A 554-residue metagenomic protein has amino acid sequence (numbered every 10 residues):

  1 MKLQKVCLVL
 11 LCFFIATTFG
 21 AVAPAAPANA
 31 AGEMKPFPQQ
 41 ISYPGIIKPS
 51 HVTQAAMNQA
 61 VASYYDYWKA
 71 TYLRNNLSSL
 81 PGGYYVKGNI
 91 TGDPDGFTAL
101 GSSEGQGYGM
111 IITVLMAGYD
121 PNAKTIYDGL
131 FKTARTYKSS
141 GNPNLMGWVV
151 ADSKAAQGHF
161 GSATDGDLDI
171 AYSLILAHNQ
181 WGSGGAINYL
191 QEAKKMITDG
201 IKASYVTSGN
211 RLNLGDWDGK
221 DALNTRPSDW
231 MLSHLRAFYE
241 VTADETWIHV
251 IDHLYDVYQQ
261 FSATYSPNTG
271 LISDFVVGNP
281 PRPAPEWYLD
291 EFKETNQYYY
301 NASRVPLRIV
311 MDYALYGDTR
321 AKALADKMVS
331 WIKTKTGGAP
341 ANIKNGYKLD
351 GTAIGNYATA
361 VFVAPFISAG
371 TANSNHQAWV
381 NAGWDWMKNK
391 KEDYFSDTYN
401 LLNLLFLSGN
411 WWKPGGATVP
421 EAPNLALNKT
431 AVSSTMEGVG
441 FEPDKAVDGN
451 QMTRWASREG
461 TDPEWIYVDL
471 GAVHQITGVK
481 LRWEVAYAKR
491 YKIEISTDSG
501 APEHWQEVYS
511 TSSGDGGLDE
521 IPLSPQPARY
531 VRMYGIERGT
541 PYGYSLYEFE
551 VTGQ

Functional and structural regions predicted by a protein language model:
M1-L10: Bacterial N-terminal signal peptides that target proteins for export
A16-P27: C-terminal segment of classical bacterial N-terminal signal peptides
N29-A31, W412-K429, T552-Q554: Low-complexity, Pro/Thr/Ser/Gly/Ala-rich linker/spacer regions in secreted, extracellular modular proteins
A31-D66, T71, N75-L77, A99-S103 (+5 more regions): Extended ligand-binding clefts on enzyme/binding-domain cores
S50-Y108, T113-H159: Internal amphipathic alpha-helical repeat/solenoid segments
M110-G118, D169-Q180, S233-A237, L307-A314 (+2 more regions): Short glycine/serine- and small hydrophobic-enriched flexible loop segments
K344, D350-V419: C-terminal functional modules
E421-L425, T435-F441, D448-Y509, S513-Q554: Aromatic, loop-rich ligand-recognition surfaces of beta-strand-rich domains
